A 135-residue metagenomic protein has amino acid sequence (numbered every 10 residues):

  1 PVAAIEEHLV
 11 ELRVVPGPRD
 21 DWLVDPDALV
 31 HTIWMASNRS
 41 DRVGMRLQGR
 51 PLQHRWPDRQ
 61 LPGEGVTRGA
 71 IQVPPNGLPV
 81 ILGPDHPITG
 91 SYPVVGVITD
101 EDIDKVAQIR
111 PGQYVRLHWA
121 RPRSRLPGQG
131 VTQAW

Functional and structural regions predicted by a protein language model:
P1-W135: Conserved "landmark" site that anchors the functional core of diverse proteins
